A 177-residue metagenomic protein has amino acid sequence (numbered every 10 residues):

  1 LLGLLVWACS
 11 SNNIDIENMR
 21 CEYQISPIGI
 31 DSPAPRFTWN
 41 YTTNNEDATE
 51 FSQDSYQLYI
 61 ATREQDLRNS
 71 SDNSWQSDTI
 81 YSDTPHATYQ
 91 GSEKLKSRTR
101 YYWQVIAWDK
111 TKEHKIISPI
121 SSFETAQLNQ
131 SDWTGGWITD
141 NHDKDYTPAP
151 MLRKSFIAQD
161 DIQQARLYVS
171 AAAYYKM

Functional and structural regions predicted by a protein language model:
L1-G3: Sec-dependent signal peptide recognition, specifically the positively charged N-region followed immediately by
N12-E46, S122-N129: Pro/Thr/Ser/Gly-rich low-complexity, intrinsically disordered linker/stalk tracts
R36, R100-Q104, Q164-R166: Short, conserved beta-strand segments of beta-strand-rich sandwich/propeller modules, principally
Y41, N45-R100, I106, K110-I117 (+1 more regions): Recognizes extended acidic, P/S/T-rich segments that occur within or adjacent to Ig-like beta-sandwich modules
E124-T147: Low-complexity, Pro/Ser/Thr- and charge-rich linker/hinge segments at domain boundaries
Y146-A158: Short beta-strands within extracellular/lumenal beta-sheet-rich domains
Q159, Q163-M177: Aromatic-lined ligand-binding clefts that engage carbohydrates, nucleic acids, or primary amines
